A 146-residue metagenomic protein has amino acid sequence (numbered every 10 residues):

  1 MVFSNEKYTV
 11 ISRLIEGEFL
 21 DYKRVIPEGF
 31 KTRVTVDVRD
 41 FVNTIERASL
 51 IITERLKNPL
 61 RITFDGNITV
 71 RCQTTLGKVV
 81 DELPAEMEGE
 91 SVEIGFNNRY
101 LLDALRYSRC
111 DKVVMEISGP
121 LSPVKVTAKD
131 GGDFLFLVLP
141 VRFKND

Functional and structural regions predicted by a protein language model:
M1-I15, F30-D146: DNA polymerase processivity clamps
V25-P27: Short hinge/gating elements
